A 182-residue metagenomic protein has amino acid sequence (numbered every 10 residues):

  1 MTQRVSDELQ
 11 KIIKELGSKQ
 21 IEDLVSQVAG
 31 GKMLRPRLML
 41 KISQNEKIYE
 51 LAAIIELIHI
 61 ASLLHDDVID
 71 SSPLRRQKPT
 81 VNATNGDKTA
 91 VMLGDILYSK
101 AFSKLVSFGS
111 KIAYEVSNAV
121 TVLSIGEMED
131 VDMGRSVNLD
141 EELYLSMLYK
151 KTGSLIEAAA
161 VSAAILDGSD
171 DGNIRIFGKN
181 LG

Functional and structural regions predicted by a protein language model:
M1-A83, A119, D130-D132, V137-N138: Conserved N-terminal diphosphate/IPP-binding helix and adjacent helical/loop segment of trans-prenyltransferase domains
Q10-E15, V28-K32, F108-G182: All-alpha helical catalytic cores of prenyl diphosphate-utilizing isoprenoid enzymes
R35-P36, Y98, A113: A general structural signal for well-ordered alpha-helical segments in protein cores
L38, A101, G126: Residue-level signal for inorganic ion chemistry
K41-E46, K100-V106, A158-L166: Well-ordered alpha-helical scaffold segments within catalytic/enzyme domains
A52-I54, A61, G94, A101 (+1 more regions): Small-residue hotspots
L57-I60, L97, K151-S154, A158: Amphipathic, well-ordered alpha-helical segments in soluble domains
R75-S99, N138-T152: Divalent-cation-assisted or electrostatically stabilized phosphate/pyrophosphate-binding catalytic cores
